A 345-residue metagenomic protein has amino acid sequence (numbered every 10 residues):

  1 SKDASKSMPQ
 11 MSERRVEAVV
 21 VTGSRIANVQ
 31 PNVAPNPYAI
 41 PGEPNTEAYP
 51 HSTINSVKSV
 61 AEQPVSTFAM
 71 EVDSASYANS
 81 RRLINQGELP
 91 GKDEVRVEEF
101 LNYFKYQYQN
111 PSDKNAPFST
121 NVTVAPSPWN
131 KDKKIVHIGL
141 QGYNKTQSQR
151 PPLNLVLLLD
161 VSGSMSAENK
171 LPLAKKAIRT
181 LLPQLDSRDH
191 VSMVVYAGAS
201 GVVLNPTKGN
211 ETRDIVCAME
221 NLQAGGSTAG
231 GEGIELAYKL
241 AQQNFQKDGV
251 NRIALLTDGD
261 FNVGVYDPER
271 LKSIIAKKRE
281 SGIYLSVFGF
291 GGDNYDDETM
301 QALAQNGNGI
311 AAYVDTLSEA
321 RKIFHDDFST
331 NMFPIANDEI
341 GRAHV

Functional and structural regions predicted by a protein language model:
S1-E17: Periplasm-facing N-terminal accessory domains of Gram-negative outer-membrane beta-barrel systems
A4-S5, K114, F118-E339, H344: Exposed acidic/Ser/Thr-rich ligand/metal-binding surfaces
R14, A61-Q63, D73, K131 (+1 more regions): Short, surface-exposed loop/turn motifs at beta-strand boundaries within globular domains
V16-R25, P35-P37, A304, V345: N-terminal secretion/transport leader regions
G23-P35, S52-K58, P90-G91, Y108-P111: N-terminal plug
N36-L89: Negatively charged
R82-N85, L89-I135: Extended, small/polar residue-biased N-terminal targeting/export presequences and adjacent propeptide/linker tracts
